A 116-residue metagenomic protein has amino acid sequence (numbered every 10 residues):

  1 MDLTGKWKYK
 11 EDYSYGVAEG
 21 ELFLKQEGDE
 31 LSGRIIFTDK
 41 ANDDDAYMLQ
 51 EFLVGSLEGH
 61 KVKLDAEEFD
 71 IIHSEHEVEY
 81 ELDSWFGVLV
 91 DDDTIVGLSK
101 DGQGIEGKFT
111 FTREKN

Functional and structural regions predicted by a protein language model:
L3-K25, L31-R34, L53-N116: Beta-sheet ligand-binding and adhesion/scaffold domains
K40-D45, I72-H76: Flexible, membrane-facing loop/turn or short amphipathic-helix motifs that contact lipid bilayers or gate lipid-binding
Y47-L49: Short coil-to-beta strand junction motifs in C2/discoidin
